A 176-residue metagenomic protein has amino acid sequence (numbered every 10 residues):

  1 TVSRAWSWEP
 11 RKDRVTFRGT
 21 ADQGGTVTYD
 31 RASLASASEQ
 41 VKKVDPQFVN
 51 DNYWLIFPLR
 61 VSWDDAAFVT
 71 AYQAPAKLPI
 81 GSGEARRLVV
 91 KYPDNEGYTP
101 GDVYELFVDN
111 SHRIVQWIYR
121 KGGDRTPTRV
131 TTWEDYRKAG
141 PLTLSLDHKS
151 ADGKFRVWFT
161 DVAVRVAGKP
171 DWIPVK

Functional and structural regions predicted by a protein language model:
T1-S38, Q73-A74: N-terminal mature ectodomain segment of secretory-pathway/periplasmic proteins
V2-R4, N50, L59, R113 (+2 more regions): Acidic, low-complexity intrinsically disordered regions
R4-E9, V69-I80, E134-Y136: Short, exposed beta-strand/loop patches in secreted or surface proteins that constitute
W6-W8, V49, W54-I56, W63 (+3 more regions): Tryptophan-centered motif/residue detector
R14-T16, V61-S62, A71, L144: Amphipathic alpha-helical interaction segments
R18, Q23-G24, I80-S82, D152 (+1 more regions): Feature targets compositionally biased, intrinsically disordered low-complexity regions with long contiguous runs
Y29-D102, D124, V175-K176: Flexible, processing/modification-adjacent segments and terminal tails in exported/periplasmic/extracellular proteins
E84-V175: Gly/Pro-enriched, hydrophobic low-complexity segments that function as extracytoplasmic propeptides/linkers
